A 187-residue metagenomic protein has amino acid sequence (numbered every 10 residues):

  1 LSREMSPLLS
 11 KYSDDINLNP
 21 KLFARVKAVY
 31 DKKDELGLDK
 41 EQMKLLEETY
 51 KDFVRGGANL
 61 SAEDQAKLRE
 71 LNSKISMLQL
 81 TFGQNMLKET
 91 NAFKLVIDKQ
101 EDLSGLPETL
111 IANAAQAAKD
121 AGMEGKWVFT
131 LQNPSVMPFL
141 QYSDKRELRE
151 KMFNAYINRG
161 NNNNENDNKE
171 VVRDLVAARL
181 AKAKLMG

Functional and structural regions predicted by a protein language model:
L1-M186: Zn2+-dependent metallopeptidase catalytic domains
